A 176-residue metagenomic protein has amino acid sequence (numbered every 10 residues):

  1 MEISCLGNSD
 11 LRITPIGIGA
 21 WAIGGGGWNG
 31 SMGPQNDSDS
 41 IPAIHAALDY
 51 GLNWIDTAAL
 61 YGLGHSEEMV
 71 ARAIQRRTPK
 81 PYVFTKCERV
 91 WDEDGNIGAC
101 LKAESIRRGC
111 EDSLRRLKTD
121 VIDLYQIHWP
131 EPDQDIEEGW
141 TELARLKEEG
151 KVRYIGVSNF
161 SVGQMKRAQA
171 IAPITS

Functional and structural regions predicted by a protein language model:
M1-P81: N-terminal binding-site loop/beta-alpha segment at the start of enzyme catalytic domains that lines or forms
T14-I18, I55-T57, V83-T85, Y125-I127 (+2 more regions): Hydrophobic faces of well-ordered beta-strands that scaffold small-molecule active sites in alpha/beta enzyme cores
W21-I23, A58-L60, K86-V90, I127-P130 (+1 more regions): Active-site beta-loop-alpha junctions enriched in small/polar residues
G24-N29, V90-I97: A short acidic, helix-capping loop that chelates divalent metal ions and anchors anionic groups
I74-Q75, E88, D92: Generic short alpha-helical segment signal, independent of protein family or function, capturing local helix propensity
T78-P79, T85-K86, L101: An active-site metal/cofactor-coordinating segment within enzyme catalytic domains
G95-S176: Glycine/proline-rich, positively charged, aromatic-decorated active-site loop/lid region on the catalytic face
